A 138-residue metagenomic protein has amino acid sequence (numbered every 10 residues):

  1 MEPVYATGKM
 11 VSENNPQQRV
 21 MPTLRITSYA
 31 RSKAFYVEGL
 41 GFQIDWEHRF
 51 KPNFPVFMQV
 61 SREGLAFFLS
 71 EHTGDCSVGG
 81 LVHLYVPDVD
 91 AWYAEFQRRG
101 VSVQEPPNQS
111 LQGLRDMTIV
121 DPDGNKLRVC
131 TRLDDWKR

Functional and structural regions predicted by a protein language model:
E2-K33, G80-V82, T131-R138: N-terminal beta-strand motif that seeds the catalytic metal site of vicinal oxygen chelate
P16, T23-L65: Core segments of cupin and vicinal oxygen chelate
Q18-S28, M58-S61, H72-R99, R115-V120: Vicinal oxygen chelate
S32-V37, F96, D121-G124: Conserved active-site tyrosine of GNAT-family acetyltransferases
P52, D75, S110-Q112, R132-W136: A short acidic/small-residue loop/turn micro-motif
F68-S70, T118, R128: Conserved beta-strand in the GNAT
P106-N108: Diglycine-centered glycine-rich loop/turn motifs
